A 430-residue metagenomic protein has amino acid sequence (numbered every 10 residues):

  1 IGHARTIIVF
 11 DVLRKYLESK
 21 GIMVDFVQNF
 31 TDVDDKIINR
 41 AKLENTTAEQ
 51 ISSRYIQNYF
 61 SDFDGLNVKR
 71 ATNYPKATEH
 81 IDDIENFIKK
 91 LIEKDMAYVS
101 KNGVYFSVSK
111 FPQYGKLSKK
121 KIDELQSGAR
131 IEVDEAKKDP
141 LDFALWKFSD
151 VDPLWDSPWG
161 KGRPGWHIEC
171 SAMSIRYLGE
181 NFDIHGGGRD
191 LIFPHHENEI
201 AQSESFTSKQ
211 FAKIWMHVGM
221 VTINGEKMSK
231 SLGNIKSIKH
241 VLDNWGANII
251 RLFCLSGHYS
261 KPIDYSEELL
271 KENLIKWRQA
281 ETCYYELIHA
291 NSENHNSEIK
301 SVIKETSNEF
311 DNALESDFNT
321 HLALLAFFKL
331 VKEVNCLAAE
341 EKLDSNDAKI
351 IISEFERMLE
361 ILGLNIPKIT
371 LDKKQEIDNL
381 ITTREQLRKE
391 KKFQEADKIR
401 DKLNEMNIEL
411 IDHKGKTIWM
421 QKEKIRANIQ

Functional and structural regions predicted by a protein language model:
I1, I7-V12, D25, R70 (+1 more regions): Alpha-helical recognition segments enriched in aromatics with Gly/Pro capping that present substrate-recognition
I1-K69, I411-W419, R426-N428: N-terminal, positively charged nucleic-acid-binding surface of large information/translation enzymes
G2, T6, A48-S52, H80 (+3 more regions): Residue-level preference for long, well-ordered alpha-helices that form the structural scaffold of enzyme catalytic
H3-T6, D11, E18, F60-D83 (+9 more regions): Non-catalytic interaction-recognition regions
E18, D64, I92-E93, M216 (+1 more regions): Alpha-helix C-terminal capping/helix-coil junction sites
I22, M96, I408: Short phosphate-binding/catalytic loops that engage adenosine nucleotides
K227, N234-Q430: Structural preference for alpha-helix termini/caps and helix-kink/transition segments
